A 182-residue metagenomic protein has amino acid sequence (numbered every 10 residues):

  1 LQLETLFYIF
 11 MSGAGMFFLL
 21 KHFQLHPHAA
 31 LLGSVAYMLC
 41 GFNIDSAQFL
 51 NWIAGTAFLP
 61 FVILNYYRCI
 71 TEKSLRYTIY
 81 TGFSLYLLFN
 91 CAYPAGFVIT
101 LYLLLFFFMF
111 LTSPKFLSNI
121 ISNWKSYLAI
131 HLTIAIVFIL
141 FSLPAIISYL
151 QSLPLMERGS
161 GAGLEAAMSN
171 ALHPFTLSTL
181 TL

Functional and structural regions predicted by a protein language model:
E4-L6, F10-F23, P27-P114, I130-Y149: Membrane-embedded helix bundles of polyisoprenyl
R68, S122, N170-A171: Short, intrinsically disordered/low-complexity patches at protein termini and at juxtamembrane boundaries
P114-Y127: Membrane-interfacial, low-structure loops and terminal tails that flank and connect transmembrane helices in multi-pass
Y127, A135-L182: Periplasmic/ER-lumenal interhelical loops and adjacent helix-loop junctions in multi-pass membrane proteins
